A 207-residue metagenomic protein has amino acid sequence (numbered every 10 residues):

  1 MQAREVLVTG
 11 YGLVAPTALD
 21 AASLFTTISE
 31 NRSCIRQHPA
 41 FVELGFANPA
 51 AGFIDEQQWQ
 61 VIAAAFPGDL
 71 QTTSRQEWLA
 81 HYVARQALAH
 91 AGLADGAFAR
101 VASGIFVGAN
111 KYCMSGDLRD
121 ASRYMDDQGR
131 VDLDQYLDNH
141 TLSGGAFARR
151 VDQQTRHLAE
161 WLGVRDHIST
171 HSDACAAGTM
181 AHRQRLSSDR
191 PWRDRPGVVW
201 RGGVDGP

Functional and structural regions predicted by a protein language model:
M1-D166: Conserved "HGTGT" condensation-loop signature of ketosynthase/thiolase-family condensing enzymes that catalyze
G12-V14, A109-Y112, D173-A177, R201-G206: Acidic, glycine-rich active-site loops and adjacent beta-strand->loop/helix elements that engage anionic groups
A80-L93, V151-T155, A159-L162, S169-G203: Active-site-proximal alpha-helical scaffold in enzymes
